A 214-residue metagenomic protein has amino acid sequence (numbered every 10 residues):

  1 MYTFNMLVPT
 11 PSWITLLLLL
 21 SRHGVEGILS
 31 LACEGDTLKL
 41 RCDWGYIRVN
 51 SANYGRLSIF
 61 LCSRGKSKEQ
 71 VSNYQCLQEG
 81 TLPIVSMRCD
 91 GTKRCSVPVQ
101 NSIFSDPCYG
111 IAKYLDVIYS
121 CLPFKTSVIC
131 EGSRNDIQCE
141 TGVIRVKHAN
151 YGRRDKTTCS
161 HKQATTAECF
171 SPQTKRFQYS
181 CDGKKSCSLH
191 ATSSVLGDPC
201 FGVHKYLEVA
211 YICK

Functional and structural regions predicted by a protein language model:
Y2-I84, D90, R94, N101-R176 (+2 more regions): Extracellular, modular beta-sheet/disulfide-rich ectodomains of secreted and cell-surface proteins
